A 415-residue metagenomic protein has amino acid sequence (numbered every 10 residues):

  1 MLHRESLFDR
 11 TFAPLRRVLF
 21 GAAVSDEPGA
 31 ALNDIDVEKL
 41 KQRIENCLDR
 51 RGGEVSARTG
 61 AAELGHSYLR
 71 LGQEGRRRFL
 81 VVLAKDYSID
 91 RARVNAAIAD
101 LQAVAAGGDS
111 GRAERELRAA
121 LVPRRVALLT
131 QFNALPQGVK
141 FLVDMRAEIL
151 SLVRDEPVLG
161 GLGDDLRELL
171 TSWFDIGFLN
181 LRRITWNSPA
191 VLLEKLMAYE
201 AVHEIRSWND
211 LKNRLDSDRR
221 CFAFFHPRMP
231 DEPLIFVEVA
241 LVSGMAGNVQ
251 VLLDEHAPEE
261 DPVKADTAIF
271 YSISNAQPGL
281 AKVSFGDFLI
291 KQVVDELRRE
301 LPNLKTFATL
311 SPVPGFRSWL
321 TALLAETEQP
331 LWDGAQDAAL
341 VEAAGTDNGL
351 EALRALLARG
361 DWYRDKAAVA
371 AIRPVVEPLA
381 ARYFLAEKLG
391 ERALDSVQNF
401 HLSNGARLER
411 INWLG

Functional and structural regions predicted by a protein language model:
M1-G415: Extended, composition-driven regions rather than compact fold-specific motifs
